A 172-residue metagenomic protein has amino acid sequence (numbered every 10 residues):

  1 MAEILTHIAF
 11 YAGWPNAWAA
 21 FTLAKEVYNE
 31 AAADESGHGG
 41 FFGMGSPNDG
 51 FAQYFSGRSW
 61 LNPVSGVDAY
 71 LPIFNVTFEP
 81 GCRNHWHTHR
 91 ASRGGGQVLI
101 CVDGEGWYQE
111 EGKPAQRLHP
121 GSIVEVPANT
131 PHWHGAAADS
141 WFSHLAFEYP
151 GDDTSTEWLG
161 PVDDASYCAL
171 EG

Functional and structural regions predicted by a protein language model:
L5-P72, T156-G172: A short, N-terminal "cap"/entry segment at the start of jelly-roll beta-barrel domains of the cupin/DSBH fold
V67-P72, C82-I100: A short beta-loop-beta micro-motif enriched in histidine and acidic residues
T77-E79, A91-Y108, F147: Short, conserved beta-strand element in jelly-roll/cupin
E79-R83, G121, N129: Tight coil/turn sites that cap or link beta-strands
H85-H87, Y108-Q109, H132-A137: Short beta-strand His + acidic residue motifs that chelate non-heme Fe in jelly-roll/DSBH and cupin folds
G112-A128: Short acidic-glycine-tyrosine-enriched beta hairpin
A128-S155: Ligand-binding loop in jelly-roll beta-barrel domains
